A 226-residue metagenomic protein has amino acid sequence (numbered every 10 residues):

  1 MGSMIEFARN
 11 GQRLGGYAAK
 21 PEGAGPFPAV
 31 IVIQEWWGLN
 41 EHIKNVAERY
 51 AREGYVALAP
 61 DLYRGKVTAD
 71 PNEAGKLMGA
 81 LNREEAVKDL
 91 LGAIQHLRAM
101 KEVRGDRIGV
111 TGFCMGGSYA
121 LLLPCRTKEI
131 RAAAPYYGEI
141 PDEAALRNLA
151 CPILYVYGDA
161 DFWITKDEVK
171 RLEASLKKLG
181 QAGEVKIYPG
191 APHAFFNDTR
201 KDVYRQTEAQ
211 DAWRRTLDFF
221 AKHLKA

Functional and structural regions predicted by a protein language model:
M4-V103, N197-R200: Serine-hydrolase catalytic machinery in alpha/beta-hydrolase-like enzymes
L58-A59, P135, V185: Hydrophobic residues in well-ordered beta-strands that form the structural core
L62-G65, E139, A191: Short beta-to-alpha linker loops that shape the active-site pocket of alpha/beta-hydrolase fold enzymes
L91-A150: Primarily recognizes the serine-hydrolase "nucleophile elbow" in alpha/beta-hydrolase and SGNH/GDSL folds
L149, Y155-Y157: Short beta-strand/loop motif that positions the catalytic acidic residue of the alpha/beta-hydrolase fold
A160-I164: Acidic catalytic loop of the alpha/beta-hydrolase fold
T165-S175: Short alpha-helix in the alpha/beta-hydrolase fold that links the catalytic acid
K177-A226: C-terminal catalytic histidine-bearing segment of alpha/beta-hydrolase fold enzymes
